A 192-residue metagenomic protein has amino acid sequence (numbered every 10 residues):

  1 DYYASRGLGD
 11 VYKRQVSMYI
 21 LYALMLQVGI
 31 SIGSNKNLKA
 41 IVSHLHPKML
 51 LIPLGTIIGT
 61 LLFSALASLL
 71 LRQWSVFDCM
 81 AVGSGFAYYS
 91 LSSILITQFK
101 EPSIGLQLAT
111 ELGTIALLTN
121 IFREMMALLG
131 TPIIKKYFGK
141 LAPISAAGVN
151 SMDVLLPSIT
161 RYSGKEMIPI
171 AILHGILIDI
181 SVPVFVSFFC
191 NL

Functional and structural regions predicted by a protein language model:
D1-Y12: Single conserved hydrophobic/aromatic residue that forms the stacking wall/gate of nucleotide- or nucleobase-binding
D10-V16, I32-L51, A67-D78, P102-L112 (+1 more regions): Interfacial helix-loop-helix linkers and transmembrane-helix boundary segments in multi-pass membrane proteins
S17-S43, I57-S64, S90-S92, Q98-F99: Hydrophobic transmembrane alpha-helices of secondary-active transporters and Na+-translocating membrane complexes
Y22-Q27, M49-L61, V82-S93, G148-L156 (+1 more regions): Small-residue-rich segments of transmembrane alpha-helices in multi-pass membrane proteins, especially helix faces
K36-A65, L112-M125, I170-I178: Entry/N-cap segments of selected transmembrane alpha helices and their immediately preceding amphipathic helices
L62-L66, S93-L95, L129, I133 (+2 more regions): Alpha-helical transmembrane segments of multipass membrane proteins
F77-M126, F138-L173: Alpha-helical membrane segments and immediately flanking helix-loop junctions that form or couple to the substrate/ion
V184-L192: Juxtamembrane boundary at the C-terminal end of a transmembrane helix
